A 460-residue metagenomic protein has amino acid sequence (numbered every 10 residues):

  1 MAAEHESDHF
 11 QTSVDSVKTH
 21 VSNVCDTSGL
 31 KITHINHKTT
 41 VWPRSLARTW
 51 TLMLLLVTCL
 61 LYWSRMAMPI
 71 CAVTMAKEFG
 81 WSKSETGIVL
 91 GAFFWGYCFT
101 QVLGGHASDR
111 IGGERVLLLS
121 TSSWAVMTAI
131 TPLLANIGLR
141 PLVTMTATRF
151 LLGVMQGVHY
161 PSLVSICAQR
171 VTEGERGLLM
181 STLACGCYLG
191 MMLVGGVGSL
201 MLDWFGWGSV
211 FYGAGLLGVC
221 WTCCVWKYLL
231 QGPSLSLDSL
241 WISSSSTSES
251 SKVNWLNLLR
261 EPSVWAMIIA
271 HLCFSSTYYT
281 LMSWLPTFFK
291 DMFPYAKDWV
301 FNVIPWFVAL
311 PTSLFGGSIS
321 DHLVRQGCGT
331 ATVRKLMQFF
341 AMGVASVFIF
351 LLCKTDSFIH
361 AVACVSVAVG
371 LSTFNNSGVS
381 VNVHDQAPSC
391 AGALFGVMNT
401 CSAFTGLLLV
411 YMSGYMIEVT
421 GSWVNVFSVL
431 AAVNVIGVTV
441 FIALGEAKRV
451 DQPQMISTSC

Functional and structural regions predicted by a protein language model:
A2-W63: Cytosolic juxtamembrane N-terminal segment immediately preceding the first transmembrane helix of multi-pass
T49-K83, L281-P286: Extracytoplasmic
M66, F94-V102, M191-M192, W306-L314 (+2 more regions): Residue-level signature of mid-helix packing/kink "hotspots" within the transmembrane helices of 12-pass Major
M68-A72, E261-G317, N375-N376, S380 (+2 more regions): Extracytoplasmic gate region of multi-pass secondary transporters
S122-L139, G343-D356: C-terminal ends and interior cores of transmembrane alpha-helices in multi-pass membrane transporters/permeases
M127, P141-V158, F348, I359-N376: Hydrophobic core of transmembrane alpha-helices in multi-pass small-molecule transporters, especially MFS/SLC-type
T146-Y188: Cytoplasmic helix-loop-helix junction between adjacent transmembrane helices in 12-TM secondary transporters
L183-S234: Helix-loop-helix hairpin linking two adjacent transmembrane segments in secondary transporters
